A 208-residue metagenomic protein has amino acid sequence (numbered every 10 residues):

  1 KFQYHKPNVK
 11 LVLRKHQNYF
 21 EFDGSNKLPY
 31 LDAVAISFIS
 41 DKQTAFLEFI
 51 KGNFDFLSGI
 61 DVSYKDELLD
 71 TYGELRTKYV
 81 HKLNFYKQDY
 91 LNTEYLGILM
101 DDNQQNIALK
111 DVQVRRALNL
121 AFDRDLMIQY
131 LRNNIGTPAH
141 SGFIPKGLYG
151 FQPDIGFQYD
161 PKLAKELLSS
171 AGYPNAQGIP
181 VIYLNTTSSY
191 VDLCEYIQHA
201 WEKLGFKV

Functional and structural regions predicted by a protein language model:
K1-T44, L69-T93, K162: Aromatic-rich, solvent-exposed beta-strand/loop patch
P7-V9, G136-T137, L148, S169-V208: Ligand/substrate-recognition segments at binding pockets and active sites
R14-F20, Q88-A117: A bilobed periplasmic-binding-protein/Venus flytrap-type ligand-binding module shared by bacterial periplasmic
K27-D32, V112, P161-I182: Immediate post-signal peptide segment of exported/extracytoplasmic ligand-binding proteins
V34-A35, D111-M127: Bilobed periplasmic-binding protein/Venus flytrap-like ligand-binding cleft at the lobe interface of extracytoplasmic
V34-S40, S58, Y183-N185, K207-V208: Short beta-strand-to-loop elements that line the ligand-binding cleft of bilobed periplasmic-binding protein-like
Q43-F54, D61-V62, E67-D70, Q113 (+1 more regions): Short helices/loops that flank or line small-molecule/ion binding pockets
Q105, K110, T137-A171, N185-D192: Structural transition elements
